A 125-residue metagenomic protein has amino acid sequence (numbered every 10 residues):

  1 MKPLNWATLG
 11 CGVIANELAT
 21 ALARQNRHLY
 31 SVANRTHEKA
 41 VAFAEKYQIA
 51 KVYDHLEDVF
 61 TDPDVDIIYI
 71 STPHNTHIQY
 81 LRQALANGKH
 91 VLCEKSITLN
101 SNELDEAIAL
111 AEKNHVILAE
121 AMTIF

Functional and structural regions predicted by a protein language model:
M1-Y47: N-terminal Rossmann-like dinucleotide-binding module
L9, E94, A121: Short hydrophobic "strand-cap" motifs at the C-terminus of beta-strands
V13, E38-K39, N75-T76, L99 (+1 more regions): Short alpha-helical
L18, A50-I108: Beta-loop-alpha module in the N-terminal Rossmann-like domain of NAD(P)-dependent dehydrogenases, especially those
A23, L85, E112: Anion (oxyanion) recognition and catalysis
L29-S31, V91, L118: Hydrophobic/aromatic residues located in beta-strands of well-ordered beta-sheets within soluble catalytic
L99-F125: A contiguous active-site-proximal alpha/beta segment in oxidoreductase catalytic domains
